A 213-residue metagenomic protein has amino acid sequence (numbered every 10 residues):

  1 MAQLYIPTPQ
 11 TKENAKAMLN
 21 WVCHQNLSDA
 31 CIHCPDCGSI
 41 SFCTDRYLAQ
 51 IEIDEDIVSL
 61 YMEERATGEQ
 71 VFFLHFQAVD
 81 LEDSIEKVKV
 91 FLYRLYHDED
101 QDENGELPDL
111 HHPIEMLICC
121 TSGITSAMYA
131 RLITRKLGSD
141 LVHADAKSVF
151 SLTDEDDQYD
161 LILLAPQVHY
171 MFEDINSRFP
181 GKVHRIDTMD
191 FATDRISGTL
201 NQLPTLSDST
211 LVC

Functional and structural regions predicted by a protein language model:
M1-A49: Short Lys/Arg-enriched alpha/beta "domain-start" segment
K12-V22, H112-H143, S209: Short, charged N-terminal beta->alpha structural module
G38-I51, T153-Y170: Short, well-ordered secondary-structure micro-motifs within conserved domains or adaptor modules
A49-E82: Intrinsically disordered, low-complexity regulatory segments enriched in Ser/Thr/Pro and charged residues
V71-E103, V183-C213: Ser/Thr/Gly-rich flexible loops in soluble cytosolic domains mediating phosphotransfer, phosphorylation
V88-A130: A short, flexible N-terminal coil/short beta segment enriched in small residues
I114-L132, E173-S197: P-loop/Walker A phosphate-binding loop and immediately adjacent motor/lid segment at beta-alpha junctions
K136-D156: A short, well-structured beta->alpha microelement
